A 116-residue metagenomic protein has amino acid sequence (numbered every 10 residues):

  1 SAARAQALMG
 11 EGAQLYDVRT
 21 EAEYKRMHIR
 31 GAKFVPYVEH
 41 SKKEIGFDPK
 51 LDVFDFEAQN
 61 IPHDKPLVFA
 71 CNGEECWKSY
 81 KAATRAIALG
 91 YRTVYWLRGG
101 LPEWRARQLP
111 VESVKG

Functional and structural regions predicted by a protein language model:
A2-A3, E11, K25-V68, G73-G116: Rhodanese-like catalytic fold shared by cysteine-dependent sulfurtransferases and DSP/PTP-type phosphatases
L15-D17: Structural scaffold elements adjacent to functional motifs in cytosolic proteins
T20: Short, glycine/acidic-enriched loop or turn micro-motifs at the edges of active sites
